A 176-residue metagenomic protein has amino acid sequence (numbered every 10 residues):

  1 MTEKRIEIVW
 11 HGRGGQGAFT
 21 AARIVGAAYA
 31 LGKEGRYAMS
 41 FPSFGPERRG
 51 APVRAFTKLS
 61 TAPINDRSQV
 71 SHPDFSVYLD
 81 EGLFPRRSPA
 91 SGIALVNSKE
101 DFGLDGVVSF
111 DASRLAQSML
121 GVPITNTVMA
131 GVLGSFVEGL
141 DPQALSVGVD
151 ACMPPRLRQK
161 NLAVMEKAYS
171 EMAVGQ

Functional and structural regions predicted by a protein language model:
M1-Q176: Active-site cofactor/cluster-binding pocket
